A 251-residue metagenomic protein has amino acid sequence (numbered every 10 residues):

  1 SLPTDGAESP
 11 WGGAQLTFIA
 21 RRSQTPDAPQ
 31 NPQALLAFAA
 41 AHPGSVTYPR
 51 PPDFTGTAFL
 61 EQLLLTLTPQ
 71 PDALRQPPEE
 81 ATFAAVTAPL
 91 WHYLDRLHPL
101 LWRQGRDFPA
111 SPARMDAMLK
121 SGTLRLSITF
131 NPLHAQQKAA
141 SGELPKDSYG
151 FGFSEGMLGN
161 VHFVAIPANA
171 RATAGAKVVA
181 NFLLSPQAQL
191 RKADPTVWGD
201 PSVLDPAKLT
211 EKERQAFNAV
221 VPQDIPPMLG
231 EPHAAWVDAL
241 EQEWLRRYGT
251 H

Functional and structural regions predicted by a protein language model:
S1-A113: Extracytoplasmic ligand-binding site segments that recognize negatively charged/polar headgroups
A14, Y93-L97, F108, L144-A165: Periplasmic-binding protein-like
Q33-L36, L60-L64, W91-D95, D116 (+4 more regions): Non-transmembrane alpha-helical segments in soluble domains of secreted/periplasmic/extracellular proteins
H42-S45, S121-L126: Alpha-to-beta junction loops
A113-T123: Short helices/loops that flank or line small-molecule/ion binding pockets
A117, P222-H251: Conserved C-terminal helix/tail region of periplasmic/extracytoplasmic solute-binding proteins
L126-P145: A ligand-binding cleft/hinge motif common to bilobed small-molecule-binding domains
M157-L158, H162-M228: Mature extracytoplasmic/periplasmic domains
